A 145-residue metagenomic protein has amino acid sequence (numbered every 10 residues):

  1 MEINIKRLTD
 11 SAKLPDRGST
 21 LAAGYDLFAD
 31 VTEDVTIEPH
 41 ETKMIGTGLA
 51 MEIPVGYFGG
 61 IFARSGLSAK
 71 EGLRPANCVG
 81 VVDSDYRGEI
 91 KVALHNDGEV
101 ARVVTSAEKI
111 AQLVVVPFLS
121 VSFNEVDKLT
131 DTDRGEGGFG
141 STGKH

Functional and structural regions predicted by a protein language model:
M1-H145: DUTPase catalytic domain/fold
